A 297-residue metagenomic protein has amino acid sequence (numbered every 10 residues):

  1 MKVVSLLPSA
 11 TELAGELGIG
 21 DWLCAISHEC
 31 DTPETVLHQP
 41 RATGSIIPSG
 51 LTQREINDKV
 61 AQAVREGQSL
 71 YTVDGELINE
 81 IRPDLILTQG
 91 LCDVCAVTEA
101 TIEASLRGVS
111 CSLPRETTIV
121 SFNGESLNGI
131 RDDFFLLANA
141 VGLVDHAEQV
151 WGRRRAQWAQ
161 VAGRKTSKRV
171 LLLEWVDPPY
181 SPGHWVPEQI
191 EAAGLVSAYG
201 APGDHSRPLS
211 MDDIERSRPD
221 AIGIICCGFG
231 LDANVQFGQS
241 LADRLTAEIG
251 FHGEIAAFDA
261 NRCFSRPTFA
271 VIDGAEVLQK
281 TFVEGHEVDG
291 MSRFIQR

Functional and structural regions predicted by a protein language model:
M1-R297: N-terminal ligand-binding lobe of clamshell/alpha-beta domains
